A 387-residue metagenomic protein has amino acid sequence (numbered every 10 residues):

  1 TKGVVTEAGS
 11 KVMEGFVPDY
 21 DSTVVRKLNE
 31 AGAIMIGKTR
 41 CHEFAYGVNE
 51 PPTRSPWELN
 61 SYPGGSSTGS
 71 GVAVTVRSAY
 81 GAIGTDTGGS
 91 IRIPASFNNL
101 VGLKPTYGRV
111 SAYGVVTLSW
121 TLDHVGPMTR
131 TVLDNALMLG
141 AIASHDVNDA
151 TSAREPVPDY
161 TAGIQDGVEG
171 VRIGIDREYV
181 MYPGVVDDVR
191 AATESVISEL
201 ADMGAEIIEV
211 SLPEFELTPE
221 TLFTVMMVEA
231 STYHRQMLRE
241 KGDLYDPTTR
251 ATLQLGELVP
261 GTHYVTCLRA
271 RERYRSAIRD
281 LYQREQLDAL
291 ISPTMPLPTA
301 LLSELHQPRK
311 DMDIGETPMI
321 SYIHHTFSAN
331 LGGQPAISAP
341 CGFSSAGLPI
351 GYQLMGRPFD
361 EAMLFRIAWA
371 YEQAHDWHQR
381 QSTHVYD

Functional and structural regions predicted by a protein language model:
T1-G88, E169, S198-G204, Y282-R284: Gly/Ser-rich catalytic/binding loops embedded in alpha/beta enzyme cores
T1-K11, A162-R177, V225-R279, D288 (+3 more regions): Short helix-loop capping/hinge segments that flank enzyme active sites or metal/cofactor-binding pockets
T1-V17, A45-Y46, Y160-I164, T193 (+2 more regions): Short, well-ordered alpha-helical
K11, G15, T53, T151-E155 (+5 more regions): Short, surface-exposed loop/helix-turn segments at secondary-structure junctions that function as lids/hinges flanking
R26, E30, I34, T75-P183 (+4 more regions): Structural helix-boundary/capping segments
T39-G47, E214-T218, T294-P296: Short, solvent-exposed turn/loop segments enriched in Gly/Ser/Thr/Pro and often Arg
P51-E58, P219-Y233: Charged, often glycine-rich, active-site loop that binds/positions anionic groups
A205-L222, L253-Q254: Short connector loops at secondary-structure junctions
